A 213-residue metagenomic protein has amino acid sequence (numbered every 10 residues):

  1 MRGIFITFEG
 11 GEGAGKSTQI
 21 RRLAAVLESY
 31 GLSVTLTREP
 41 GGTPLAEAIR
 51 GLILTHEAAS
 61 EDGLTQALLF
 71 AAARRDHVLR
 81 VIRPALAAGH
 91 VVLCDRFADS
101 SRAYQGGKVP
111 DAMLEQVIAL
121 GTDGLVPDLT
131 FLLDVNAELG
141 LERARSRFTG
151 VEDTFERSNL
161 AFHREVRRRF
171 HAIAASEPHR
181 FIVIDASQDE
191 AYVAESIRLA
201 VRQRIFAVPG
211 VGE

Functional and structural regions predicted by a protein language model:
I6-F8: Hydrophobic anchor at the beta1->P-loop junction of P-loop NTPases
G13: Walker A (P-loop) phosphate-binding loop of P-loop NTPases
K16: Conserved lysine of the Walker
Q19: Hydrophobic positions on the alpha1 helix immediately C-terminal to the Walker A/P-loop
A24, E138-E213: NTP-dependent small-molecule kinase module
L32-T122, S196: ATP-dependent small-molecule kinase phosphotransfer cores that center on conserved nucleotide phosphate-binding segments
P40-P44, A98-D99, V135-L141, D189-E190: Conserved nucleotide-binding/hydrolysis micro-motifs of P-loop NTPases
S100-R168: A glycine- and Lys/Arg-enriched "phosphate-lid" helix/loop adjacent to the NTP-binding pocket of small-molecule kinases
